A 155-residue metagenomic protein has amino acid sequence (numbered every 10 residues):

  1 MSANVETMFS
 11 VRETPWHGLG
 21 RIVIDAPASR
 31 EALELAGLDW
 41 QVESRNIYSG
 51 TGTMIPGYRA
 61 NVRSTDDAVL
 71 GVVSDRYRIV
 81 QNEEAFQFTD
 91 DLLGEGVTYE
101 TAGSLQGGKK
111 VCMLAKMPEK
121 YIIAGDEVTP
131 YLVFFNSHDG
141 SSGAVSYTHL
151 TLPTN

Functional and structural regions predicted by a protein language model:
M1-F88, L92: Feature for intrinsically disordered/low-complexity regulatory segments and propeptides
A32-A36, Y99, L132: Generic hydrophobic, helix-prone segments enriched in Leu/Val/Ile
N61, M113-A115, F134: Generic structural hydrophobic/aromatic packing signal, biased to beta-strands
V80-F88, G107-C112, T129: Short, well-structured alpha-helical interface segments that form or flank functional binding sites
G94-I123: Ser/Thr-rich, low-complexity intrinsically disordered terminal regions
M117-Y121, D126-F134, S141: Helix-rich alpha-solenoid scaffolding regions
T148-T154: Conserved small/polar residues in nucleotide/adenosyl-binding loops
